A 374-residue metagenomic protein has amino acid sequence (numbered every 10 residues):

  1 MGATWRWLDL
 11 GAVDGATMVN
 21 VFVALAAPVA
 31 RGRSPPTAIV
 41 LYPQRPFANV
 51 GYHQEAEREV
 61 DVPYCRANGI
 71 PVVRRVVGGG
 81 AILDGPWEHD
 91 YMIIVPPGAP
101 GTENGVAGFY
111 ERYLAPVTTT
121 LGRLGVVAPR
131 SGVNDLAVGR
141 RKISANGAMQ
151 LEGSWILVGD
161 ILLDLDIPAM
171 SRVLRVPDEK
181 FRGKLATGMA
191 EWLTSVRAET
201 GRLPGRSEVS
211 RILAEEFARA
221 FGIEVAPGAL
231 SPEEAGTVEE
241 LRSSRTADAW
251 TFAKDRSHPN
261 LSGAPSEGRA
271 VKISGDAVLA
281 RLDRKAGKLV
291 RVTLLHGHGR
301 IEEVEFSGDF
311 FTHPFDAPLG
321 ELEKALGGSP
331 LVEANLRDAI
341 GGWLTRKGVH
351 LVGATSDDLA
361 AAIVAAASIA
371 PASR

Functional and structural regions predicted by a protein language model:
M1-N104: N-terminal lobe of the biotin/lipoate ligase/transferase fold
E88-N134: Contiguous, small/hydrophobic- and glycine-enriched helical/loop subdomains that border and often "cap" functional
G125-G132, A220-V238, E333-R337, V349-T355 (+1 more regions): Flexible, glycine/charged-enriched surface loops at secondary-structure junctions
R130-A148, S231-S243: Beta-rich nucleic-acid/ligand-interaction surfaces
K142-S207: A structural signal for small-residue-enriched, beta-sheet-centric alpha/beta enzyme cores and oligomeric scaffold folds
A186-H258: A conserved active-site cap/scaffold subdomain adjacent to cofactor or substrate pockets
V196, L289-R374: Active-site- and interface-proximal helix/loop "cap" or "latch" segments in soluble metabolic and energy-transducing
V238-R300: Structured beta-strand/loop patches that form or line metal/cofactor-binding pockets in enzymes
